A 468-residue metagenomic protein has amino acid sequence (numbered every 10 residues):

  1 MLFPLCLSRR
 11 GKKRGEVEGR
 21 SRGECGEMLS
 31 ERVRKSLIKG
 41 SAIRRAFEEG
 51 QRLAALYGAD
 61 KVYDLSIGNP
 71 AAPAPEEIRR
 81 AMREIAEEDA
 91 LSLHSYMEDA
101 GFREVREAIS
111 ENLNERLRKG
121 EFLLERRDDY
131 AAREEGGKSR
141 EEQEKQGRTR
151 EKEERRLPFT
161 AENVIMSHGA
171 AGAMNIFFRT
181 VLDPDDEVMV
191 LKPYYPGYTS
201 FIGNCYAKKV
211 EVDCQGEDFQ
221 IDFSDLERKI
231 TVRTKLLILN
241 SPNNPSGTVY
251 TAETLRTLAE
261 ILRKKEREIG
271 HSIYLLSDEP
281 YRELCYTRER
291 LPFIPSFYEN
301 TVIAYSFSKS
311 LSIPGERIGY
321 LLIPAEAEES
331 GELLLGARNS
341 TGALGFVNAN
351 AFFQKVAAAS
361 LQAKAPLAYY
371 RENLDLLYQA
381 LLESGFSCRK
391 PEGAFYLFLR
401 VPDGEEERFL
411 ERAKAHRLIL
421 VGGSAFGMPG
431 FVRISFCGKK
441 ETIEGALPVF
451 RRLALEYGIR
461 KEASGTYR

Functional and structural regions predicted by a protein language model:
L29-E134, R140-G169, I176, S360-A363 (+3 more regions): N-terminal small-domain helix-loop-helix segment of the aminotransferase-like
A72-P73, R371-D375, S384-H416, V432 (+1 more regions): Conserved PLP-binding catalytic core of the aspartate aminotransferase-like
E111-E115, E227, L361, R408-V421 (+1 more regions): PLP-dependent enzyme catalytic core of the Aspartate aminotransferase-like
N163, T180-F201: Conserved PLP-anchoring active-site segment centered on the Schiff-base-forming lysine
T199, G203, V210, Q220-R233 (+1 more regions): Active-site pre-lysine segment of PLP-dependent enzymes
E299-R371, D375-Y378, A454: Conserved core segment of the aminotransferase class I/II
G345-N350, K364-L367, D375-V401, G422-M428 (+1 more regions): Conserved small-domain helix->loop->beta segment predominantly found in fold-type I
